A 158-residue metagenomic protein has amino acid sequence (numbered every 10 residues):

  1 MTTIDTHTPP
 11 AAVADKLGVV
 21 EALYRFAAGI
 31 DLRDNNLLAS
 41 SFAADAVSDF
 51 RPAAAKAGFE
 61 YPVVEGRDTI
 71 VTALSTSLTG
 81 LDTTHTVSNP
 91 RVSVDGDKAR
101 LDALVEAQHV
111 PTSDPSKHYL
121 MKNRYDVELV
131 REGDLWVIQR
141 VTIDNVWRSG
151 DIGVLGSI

Functional and structural regions predicted by a protein language model:
M1-A44: Short, low-complexity N-terminal intrinsically disordered segments enriched in polar/charged residues
T2-H7, T79-I158: A beta-strand edge to alpha-helix "cap/lid" segment located at domain peripheries
D5, K16-L17, D49, V71-T72 (+1 more regions): Generic signal for short, ordered secondary-structure residues within or immediately flanking folded domains
P9, V13, Y61-V64, S116: Charge-dense, low-complexity intrinsically disordered segments
V13-D15, V19, I70, V92 (+1 more regions): Hydrophobic aliphatic residue packing
N35-V105: A solvent-exposed, acidic/Ser-Thr-rich amphipathic alpha-helical stretch
